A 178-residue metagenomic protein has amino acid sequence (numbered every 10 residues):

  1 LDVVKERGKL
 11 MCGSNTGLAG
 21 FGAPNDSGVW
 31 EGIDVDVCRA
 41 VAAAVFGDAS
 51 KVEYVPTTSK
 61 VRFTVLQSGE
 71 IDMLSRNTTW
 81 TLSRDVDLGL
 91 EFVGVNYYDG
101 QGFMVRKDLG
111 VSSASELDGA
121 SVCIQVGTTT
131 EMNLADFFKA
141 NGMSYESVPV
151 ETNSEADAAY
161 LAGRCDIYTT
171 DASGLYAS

Functional and structural regions predicted by a protein language model:
L1-S75: Extracytoplasmic small-molecule ligand-binding "clamshell" domains of the periplasmic binding protein/Venus flytrap
D2, V35-A43, T64, S68 (+5 more regions): Solvent-exposed, polar/charged alpha-helical surfaces in well-ordered, non-transmembrane soluble domains, broadly
K9-N15, E31, S115-E131: Short loop->beta-strand "edge-of-pocket" segments that line small-molecule binding or catalytic clefts across diverse
G13, S50-T58, I124, M143-T152: Short beta-strand-to-loop elements that line the ligand-binding cleft of bilobed periplasmic-binding protein-like
S27, R39-S50, F92, T130-P149: Ligand-binding cleft/hinge of the Venus flytrap
G28-D36, T57-K60, I124-T129, V150-S154 (+1 more regions): Soluble non-cytosolic domains of exported or imported proteins
R39, A43, K51-E116: Acidic, polar ligand-binding/catalytic clefts
V61, S75-D87, N133-A140, L161-S178: A ligand-binding cleft/hinge motif common to bilobed small-molecule-binding domains
